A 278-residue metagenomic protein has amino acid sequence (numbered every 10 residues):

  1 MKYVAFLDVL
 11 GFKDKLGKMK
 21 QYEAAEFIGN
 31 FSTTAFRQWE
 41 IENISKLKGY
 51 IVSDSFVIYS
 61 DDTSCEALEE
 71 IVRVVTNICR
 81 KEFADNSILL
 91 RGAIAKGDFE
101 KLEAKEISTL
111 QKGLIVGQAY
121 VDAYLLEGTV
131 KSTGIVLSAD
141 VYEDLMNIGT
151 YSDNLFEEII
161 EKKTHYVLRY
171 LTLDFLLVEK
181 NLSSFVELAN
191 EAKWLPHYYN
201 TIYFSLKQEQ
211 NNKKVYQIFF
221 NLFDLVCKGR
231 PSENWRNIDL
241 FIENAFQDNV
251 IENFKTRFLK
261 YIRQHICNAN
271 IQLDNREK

Functional and structural regions predicted by a protein language model:
M1, S132-K278: Intrinsically disordered, glycine/charged-rich C-terminal tails and inter-domain linkers that flank nucleotidyl cyclase
M1-N77: Catalytic NTP-binding/metal-coordinating core of nucleotidyl cyclase/transferase enzymes
K2, S87-R91, S132: Extracellular structured ligand-interaction cores
D14, E100-E103, E143-N147: Short catalytic/ligand-binding loop motif for oxyanion handling, primarily in non-cytosolic enzymes, centered on
E40-E66, E82-V116: Catalytic core of nucleotidyl cyclases, primarily class III adenylyl/guanylyl cyclases
E70-R73, L89, G117-V121: Short, well-structured alpha-helical interface segments that form or flank functional binding sites
T76-R80, Q111, V121-Y124: Short secondary-structure capping micro-motifs at structural edges
D85, K96, Q118-D140: Catalytic/regulatory signature loops of cyclic-dinucleotide turnover enzymes and related class III nucleotidyl cyclases
